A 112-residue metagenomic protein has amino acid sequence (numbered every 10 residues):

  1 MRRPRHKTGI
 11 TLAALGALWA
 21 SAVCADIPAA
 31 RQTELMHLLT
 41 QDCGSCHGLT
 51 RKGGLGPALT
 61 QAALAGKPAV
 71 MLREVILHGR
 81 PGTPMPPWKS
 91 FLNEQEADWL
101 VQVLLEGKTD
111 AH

Functional and structural regions predicted by a protein language model:
M1-H6: N-terminal secretory signal peptides that target proteins for export/translocation
T11-A20: Bacterial N-terminal signal peptides
W19-L38, H112: Electrostatic cytochrome c docking/interface patches
A25-A29, T50-A62: His/Cys-centered metal/cofactor-coordination and adjacent catalytic loops
L39-L49, L100-L104: The canonical Cys-X-X-Cys-His
Q41, P57, T83: Glycine-centered loop/turn positions within well-structured domains that cap or flank conserved ligand/cofactor-binding
K52-G53, E106-H112: Inter-heme linker and motif-flanking segments adjacent to c-type heme-binding CXXCH motifs in c-type cytochromes
Q61-T109: Extracytoplasmic electron-transfer domains, predominantly the class I c-type cytochrome c fold
